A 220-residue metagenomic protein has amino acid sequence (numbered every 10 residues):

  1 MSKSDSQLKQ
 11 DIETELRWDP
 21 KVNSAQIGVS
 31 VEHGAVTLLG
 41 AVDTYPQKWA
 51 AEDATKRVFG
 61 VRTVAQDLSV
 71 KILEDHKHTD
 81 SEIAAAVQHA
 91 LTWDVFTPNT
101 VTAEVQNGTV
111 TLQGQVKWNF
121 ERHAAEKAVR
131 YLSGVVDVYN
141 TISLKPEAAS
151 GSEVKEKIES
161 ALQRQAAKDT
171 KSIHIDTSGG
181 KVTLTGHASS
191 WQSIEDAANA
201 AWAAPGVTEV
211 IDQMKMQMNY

Functional and structural regions predicted by a protein language model:
M1-Y220: N-terminal targeting leaders
